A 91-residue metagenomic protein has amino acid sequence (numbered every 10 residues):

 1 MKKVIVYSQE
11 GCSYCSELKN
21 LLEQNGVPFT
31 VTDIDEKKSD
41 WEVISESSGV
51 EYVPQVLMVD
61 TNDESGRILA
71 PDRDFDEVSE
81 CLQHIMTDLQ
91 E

Functional and structural regions predicted by a protein language model:
M1-P28: Local sequence-structure signature of Cys/Sec-based thiol-disulfide redox active-site neighborhoods
G11, I34-K37, D74: Short beta->alpha junction loops/turns
Y14, E46-E51, P71-V78: Noncatalytic linker/hinge segments flanking ATPase motor cores
T30-T32: General small-molecule cofactor/ligand-binding pocket signal
I34-Y52, N62, H84-L89: Thioredoxin-like thiol-disulfide oxidoreductase module
M58-E91: Non-catalytic, surface beta->alpha helical segment in thiol-disulfide oxidoreductase systems
